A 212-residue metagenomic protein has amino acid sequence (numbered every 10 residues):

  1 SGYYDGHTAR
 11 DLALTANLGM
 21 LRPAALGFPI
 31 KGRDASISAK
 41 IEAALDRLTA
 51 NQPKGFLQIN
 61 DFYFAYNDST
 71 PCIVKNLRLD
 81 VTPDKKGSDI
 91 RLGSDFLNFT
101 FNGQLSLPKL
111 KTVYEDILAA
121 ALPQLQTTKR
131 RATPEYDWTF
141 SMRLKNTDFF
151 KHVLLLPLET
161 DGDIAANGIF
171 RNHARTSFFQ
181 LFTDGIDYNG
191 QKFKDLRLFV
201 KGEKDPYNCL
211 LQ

Functional and structural regions predicted by a protein language model:
S1-Q212: Interface amphipathic segments
